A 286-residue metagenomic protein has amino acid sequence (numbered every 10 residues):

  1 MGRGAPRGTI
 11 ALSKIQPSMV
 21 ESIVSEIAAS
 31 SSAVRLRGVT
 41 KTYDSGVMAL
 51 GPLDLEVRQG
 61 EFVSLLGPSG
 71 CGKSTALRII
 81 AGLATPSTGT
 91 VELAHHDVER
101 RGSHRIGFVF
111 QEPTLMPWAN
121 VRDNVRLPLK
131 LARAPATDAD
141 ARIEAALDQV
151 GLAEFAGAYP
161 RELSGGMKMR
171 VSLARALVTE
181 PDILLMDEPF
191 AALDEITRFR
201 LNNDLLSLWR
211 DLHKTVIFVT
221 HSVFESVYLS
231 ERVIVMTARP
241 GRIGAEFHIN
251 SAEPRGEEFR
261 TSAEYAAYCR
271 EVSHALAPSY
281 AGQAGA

Functional and structural regions predicted by a protein language model:
G2-K41, G282-A286: ABC-family P-loop ATPase nucleotide-binding domain
V20-H213, I217-F224, L229: ABC family nucleotide-binding domain
V47, S87, P113, P181 (+3 more regions): A general structural signal marking secondary-structure boundaries and capping sites
L93, V235-M236: Short hydrophobic beta-strand elements within the C-terminal catalytic ATPase subdomain
A192-E195, R270, H274-A286: Extended, non-globular alpha-helical segments
L229-V235: Conserved catalytic segment of ABC-fold P-loop ATPases
A238-A267: Conserved beta-strand-loop-alpha-helix hinge in the C-terminal portion of ABC ATPase nucleotide-binding domains
